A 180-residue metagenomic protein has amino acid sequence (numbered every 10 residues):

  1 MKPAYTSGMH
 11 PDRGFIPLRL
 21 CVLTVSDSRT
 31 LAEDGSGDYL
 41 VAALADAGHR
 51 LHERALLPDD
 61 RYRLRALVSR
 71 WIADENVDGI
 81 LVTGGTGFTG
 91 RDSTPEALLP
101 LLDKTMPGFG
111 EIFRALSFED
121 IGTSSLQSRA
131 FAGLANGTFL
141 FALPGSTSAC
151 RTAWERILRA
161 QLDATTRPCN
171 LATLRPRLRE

Functional and structural regions predicted by a protein language model:
M1-E180: Non-catalytic beta/alpha edge segments that cap or flank active sites
